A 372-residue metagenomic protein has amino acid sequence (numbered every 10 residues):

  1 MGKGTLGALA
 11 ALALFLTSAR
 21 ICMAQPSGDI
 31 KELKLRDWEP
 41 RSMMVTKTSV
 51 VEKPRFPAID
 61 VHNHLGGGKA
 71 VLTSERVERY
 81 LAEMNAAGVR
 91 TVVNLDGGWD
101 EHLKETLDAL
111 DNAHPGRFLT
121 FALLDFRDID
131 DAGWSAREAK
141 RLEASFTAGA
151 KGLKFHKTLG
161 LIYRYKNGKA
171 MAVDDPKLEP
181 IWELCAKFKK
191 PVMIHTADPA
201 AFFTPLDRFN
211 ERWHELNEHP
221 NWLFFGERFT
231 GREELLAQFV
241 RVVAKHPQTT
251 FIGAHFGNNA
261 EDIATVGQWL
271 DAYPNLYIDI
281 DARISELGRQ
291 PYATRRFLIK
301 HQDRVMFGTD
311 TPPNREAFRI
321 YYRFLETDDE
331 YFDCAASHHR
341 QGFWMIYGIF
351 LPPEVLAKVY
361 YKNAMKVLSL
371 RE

Functional and structural regions predicted by a protein language model:
M1-K3: N-terminal secretory signal peptides that target proteins for export/translocation
G7-R20: Bacterial N-terminal signal peptides
M23-G116: An N-terminally biased module of ancient metal coordination in phosphate/nucleic-acid-related enzymes
P26-W38, S49, L103-W222: Active-site gating/metal-coordination segments in enzymes
S42-K47, E75-Y80, E101-A109, A136-R141 (+3 more regions): Alpha-helical scaffolding within the catalytic cores of extracellular/periplasmic polymer-degrading hydrolases
I59-N63, T91-N94, L119-L123, L153-F155 (+4 more regions): Hydrophobic faces of well-ordered beta-strands that scaffold small-molecule active sites in alpha/beta enzyme cores
G66-E75, N94-K104, R127-A136, Y163 (+4 more regions): Acidic-and-aromatic substrate-binding clefts and catalytic sites of carbohydrate-active enzymes
E227-E372: H/E-rich (His + Asp/Glu) clusters that bind or coordinate divalent metals
